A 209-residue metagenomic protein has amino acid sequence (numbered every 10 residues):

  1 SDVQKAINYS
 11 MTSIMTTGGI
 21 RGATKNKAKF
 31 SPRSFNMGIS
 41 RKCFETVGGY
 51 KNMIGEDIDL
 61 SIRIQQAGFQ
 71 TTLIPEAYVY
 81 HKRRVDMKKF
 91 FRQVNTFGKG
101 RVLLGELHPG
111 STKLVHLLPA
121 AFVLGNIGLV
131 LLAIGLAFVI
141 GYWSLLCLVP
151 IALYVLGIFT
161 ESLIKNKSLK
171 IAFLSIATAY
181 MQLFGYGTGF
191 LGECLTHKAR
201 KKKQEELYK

Functional and structural regions predicted by a protein language model:
S1-S13, Q70, E76-K82: Conserved donor NDP-sugar-binding/catalytic core segment of glycosyltransferases
I7-F30, S34, E45, L107 (+1 more regions): Short, flexible, basic/aromatic active-site loop/helix in glycosyltransferases
N8, N26-E56, A67-Q70, P75-E76: Conserved nucleotide-sugar donor-binding catalytic segment
A28, K198-K209: Short linear elements at protein peripheries
K51-T112: Catalytic donor/gating beta->alpha subdomain of glycosyltransferases that bind UDP-sugars
L114-F122: Select subsegments of transmembrane alpha-helices in polytopic membrane proteins, especially boundary-proximal
F122-A199: Membrane-embedded multi-pass helical conduit in multi-pass membrane proteins, especially envelope-biosynthetic
